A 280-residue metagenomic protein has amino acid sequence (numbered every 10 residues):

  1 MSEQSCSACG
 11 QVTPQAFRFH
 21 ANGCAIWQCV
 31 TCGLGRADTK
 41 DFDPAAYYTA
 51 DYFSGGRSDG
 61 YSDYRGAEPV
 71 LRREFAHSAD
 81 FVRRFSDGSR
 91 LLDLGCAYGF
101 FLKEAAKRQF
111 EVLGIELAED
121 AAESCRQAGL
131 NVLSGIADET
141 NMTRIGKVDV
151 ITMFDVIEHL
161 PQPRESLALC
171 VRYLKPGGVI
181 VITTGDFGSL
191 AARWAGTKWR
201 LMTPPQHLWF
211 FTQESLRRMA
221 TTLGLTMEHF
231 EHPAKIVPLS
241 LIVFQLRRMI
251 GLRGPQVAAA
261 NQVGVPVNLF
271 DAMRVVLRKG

Functional and structural regions predicted by a protein language model:
M1-F154, R164-A168, E231-K235, F244-Q245 (+2 more regions): Conserved N-terminal segment of class I S-adenosyl-L-methionine
G88, R108, A128, P176-G177 (+2 more regions): Structured helix-beta-strand junction loops
E139, M153, P161-Y173, V179-G280: S-adenosyl-L-methionine-dependent methyltransferase catalytic module, highlighting the catalytic core
